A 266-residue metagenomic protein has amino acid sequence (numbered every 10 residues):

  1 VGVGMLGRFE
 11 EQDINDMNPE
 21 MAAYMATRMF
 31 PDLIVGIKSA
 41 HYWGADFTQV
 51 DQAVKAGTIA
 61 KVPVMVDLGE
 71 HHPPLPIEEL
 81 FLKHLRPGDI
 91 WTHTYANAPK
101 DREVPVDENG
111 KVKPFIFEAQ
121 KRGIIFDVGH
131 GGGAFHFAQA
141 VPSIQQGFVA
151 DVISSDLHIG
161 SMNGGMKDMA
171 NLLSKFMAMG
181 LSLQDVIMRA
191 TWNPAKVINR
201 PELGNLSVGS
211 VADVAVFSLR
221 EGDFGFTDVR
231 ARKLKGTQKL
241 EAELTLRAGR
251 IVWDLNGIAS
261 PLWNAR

Functional and structural regions predicted by a protein language model:
V1-I14, K38-H41: Metal-cofactor-binding active-site regions of metalloenzymes
V3-G4, N97-A98, G160: A short, flexible beta-alpha/helix-coil linker loop
F9-E11, K100-D101, G164: Acidic/histidine-rich helix-loop elements that form or flank divalent-metal/phosphate-binding sites at the catalytic
D16-F126, A134-D151: Histidine/acidic residue-rich metal-binding segments in metalloenzymes
K83, I198, G204-S207, T237 (+1 more regions): Residue "hotspots" at secondary-structure boundaries inside conserved domains
A96, G131, L157: Active-site metal-binding loops of divalent metal-dependent hydrolases
A138-E221: His/Asp/Glu-enriched, well-ordered alpha-helical/loop segment that forms or immediately abuts the divalent-metal
V211-A265: C-terminal cap of metal-dependent C-N hydrolases
